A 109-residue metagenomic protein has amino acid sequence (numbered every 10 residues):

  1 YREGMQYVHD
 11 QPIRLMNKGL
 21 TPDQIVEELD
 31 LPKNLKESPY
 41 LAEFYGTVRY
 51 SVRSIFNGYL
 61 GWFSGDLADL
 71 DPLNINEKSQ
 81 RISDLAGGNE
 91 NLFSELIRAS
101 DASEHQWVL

Functional and structural regions predicted by a protein language model:
Y1-L109: Accessory terminal helices/loops
